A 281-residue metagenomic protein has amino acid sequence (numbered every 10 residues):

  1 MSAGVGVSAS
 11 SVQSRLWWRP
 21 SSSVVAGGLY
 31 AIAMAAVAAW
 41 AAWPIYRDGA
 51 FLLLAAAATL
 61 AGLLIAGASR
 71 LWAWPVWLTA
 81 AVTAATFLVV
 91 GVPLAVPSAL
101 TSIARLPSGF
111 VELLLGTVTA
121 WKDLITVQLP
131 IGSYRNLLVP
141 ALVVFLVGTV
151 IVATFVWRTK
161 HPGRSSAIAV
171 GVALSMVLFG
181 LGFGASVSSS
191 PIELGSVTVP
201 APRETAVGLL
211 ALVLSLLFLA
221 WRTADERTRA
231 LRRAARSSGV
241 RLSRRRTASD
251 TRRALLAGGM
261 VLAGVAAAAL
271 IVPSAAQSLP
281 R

Functional and structural regions predicted by a protein language model:
M1-R281: Helix-boundary/low-complexity linker signature
